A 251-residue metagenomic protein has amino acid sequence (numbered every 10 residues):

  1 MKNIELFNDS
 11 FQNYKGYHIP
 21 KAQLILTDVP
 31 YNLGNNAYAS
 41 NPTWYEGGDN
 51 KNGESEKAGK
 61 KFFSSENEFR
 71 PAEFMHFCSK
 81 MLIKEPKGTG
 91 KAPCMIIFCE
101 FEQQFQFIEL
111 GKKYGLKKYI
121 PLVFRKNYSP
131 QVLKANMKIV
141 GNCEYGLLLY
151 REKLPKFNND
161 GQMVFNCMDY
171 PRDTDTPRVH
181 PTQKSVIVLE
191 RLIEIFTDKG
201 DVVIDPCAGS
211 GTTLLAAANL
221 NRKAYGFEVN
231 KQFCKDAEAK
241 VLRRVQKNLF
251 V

Functional and structural regions predicted by a protein language model:
M1-G226, Q232-C234: Core catalytic lobe of class I
E102, L242-V251: Class I S-adenosyl-L-methionine-dependent methyltransferase module
A237-E238: Conserved SAM-binding loop
